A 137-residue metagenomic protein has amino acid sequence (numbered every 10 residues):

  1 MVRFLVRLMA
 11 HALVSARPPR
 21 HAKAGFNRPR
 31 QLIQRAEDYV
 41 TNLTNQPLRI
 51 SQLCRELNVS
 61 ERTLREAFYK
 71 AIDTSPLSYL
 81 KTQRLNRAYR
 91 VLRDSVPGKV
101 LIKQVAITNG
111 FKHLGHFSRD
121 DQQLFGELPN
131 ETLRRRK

Functional and structural regions predicted by a protein language model:
M1-T44, R49-E61, A71-S75, R90-G115 (+2 more regions): Alpha-helical bundle regulatory/interaction domains
P29-I33, L80-L85: Generic hydrophobic, amphipathic alpha-helix propensity
T63-E66, H116-R119: Base-recognition residues in the alpha-helical recognition helix of bacterial helix-turn-helix
E66, A88-R90: Regular, well-ordered alpha-helical segments
F68, L80, D121, L133: DNA major-groove recognition helix of helix-turn-helix
Q83, R87, D120, R136: Active-site helix adjacent to the Tyr-X3-Lys
